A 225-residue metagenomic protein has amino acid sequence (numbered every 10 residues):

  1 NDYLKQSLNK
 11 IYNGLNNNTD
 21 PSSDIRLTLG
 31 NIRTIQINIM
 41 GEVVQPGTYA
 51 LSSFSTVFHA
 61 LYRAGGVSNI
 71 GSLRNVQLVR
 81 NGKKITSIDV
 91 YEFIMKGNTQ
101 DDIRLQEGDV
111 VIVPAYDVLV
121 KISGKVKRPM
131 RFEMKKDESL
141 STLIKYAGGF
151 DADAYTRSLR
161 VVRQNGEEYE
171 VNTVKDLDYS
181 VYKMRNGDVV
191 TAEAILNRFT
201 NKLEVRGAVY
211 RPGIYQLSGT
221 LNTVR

Functional and structural regions predicted by a protein language model:
N1-R225: Ser/Thr/Pro/Gly-biased, low-complexity, turn-/loop-rich segments that often occur immediately after N-terminal
